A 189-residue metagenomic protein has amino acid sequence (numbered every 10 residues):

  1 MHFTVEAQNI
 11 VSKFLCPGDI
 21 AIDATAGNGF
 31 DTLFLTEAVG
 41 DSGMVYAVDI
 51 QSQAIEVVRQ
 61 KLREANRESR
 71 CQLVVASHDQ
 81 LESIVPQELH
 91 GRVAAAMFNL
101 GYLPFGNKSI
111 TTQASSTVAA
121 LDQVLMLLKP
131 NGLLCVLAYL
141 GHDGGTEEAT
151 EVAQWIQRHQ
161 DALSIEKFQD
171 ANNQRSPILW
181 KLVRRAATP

Functional and structural regions predicted by a protein language model:
M1-I20, A24, F30-L33, E37: S-adenosyl-L-methionine
C16, V39-G40, L128-P130: Helix-to-beta-strand junctions that scaffold the AdoMet/dcAdoMet cofactor pocket in Class I SAM-dependent enzymes
T25, L127-A138: Conserved beta-strand signature within the Rossmann-like core of class I S-adenosyl-L-methionine
M44-D49: Conserved SAM-binding motif I beta-strand of class I
I55-G91: S-adenosyl-L-methionine
M97-A119: Mobile active-site "lid"/loop adjacent to the S-adenosyl-L-methionine
S116-P130: A short glycine-rich, Lys/Arg-flanked "PGG" loop and its adjoining helix->strand segment in the class I
H142-P189: Class I S-adenosyl-L-methionine
